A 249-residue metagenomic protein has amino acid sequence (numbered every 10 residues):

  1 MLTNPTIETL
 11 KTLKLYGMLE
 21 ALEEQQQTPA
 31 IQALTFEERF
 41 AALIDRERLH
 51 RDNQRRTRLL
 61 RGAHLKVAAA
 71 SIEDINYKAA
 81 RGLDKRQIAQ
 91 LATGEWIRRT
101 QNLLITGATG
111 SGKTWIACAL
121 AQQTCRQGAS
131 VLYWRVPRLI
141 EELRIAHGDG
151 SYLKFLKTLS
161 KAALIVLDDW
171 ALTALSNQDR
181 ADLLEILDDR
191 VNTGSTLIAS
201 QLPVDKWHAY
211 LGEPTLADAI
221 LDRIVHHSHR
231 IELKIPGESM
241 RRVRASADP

Functional and structural regions predicted by a protein language model:
M1-E20: Charged, compositionally biased N-terminal leader segments and the immediate start of the first structured element
P5-E8, E24-T28, D74, N102 (+1 more regions): Short hinge/gating elements
I7-T9, R61-D84: Dynamic helix-loop-helix/coil hinge segments at AAA+ ATPase domain boundaries and subdomain interfaces
Y16-A68: Interdomain "pre-motor" coupling segment immediately N-terminal to P-loop NTPase/helicase cores
L22, S130, R138-K161, W170-P249: Replace "adjacent to P-loop NTPase cores in ATP/GTP-dependent enzymes" with "adjacent to NTP-binding cores
L83-K161, L211: Conserved P-loop
L164: Walker B motif beta-strand of ABC-family P-loop ATPases
